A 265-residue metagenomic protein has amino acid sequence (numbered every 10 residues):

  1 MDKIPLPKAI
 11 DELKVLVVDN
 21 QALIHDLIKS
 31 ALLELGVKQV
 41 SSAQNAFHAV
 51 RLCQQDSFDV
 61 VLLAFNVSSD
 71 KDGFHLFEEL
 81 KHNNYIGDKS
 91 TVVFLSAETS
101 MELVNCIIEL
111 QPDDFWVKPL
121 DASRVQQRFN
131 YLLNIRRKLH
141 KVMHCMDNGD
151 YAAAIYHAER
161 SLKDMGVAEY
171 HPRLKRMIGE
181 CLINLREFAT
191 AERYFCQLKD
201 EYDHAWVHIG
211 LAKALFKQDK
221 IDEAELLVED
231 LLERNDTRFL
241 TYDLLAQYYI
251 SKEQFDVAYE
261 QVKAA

Functional and structural regions predicted by a protein language model:
D11-L23, I28-L32: Conserved acidic segment of CheY-like receiver
S42-V60, S68, A189: Acidic, metal-coordinating helix/loop segments flanking the phosphotransfer/catalytic sites of two-component signaling
L63-K81, D88: Conserved phosphotransfer microenvironments
F74-H75, D88, E98-D114: Alpha4 helix (beta4-alpha4-beta5 surface) of REC/receiver domains from two-component response regulators
E102, L120-F129: C-terminal output helix
L133-E187: CheY-like receiver
F188-A265: Flexible loop/N-cap segments at domain edges
